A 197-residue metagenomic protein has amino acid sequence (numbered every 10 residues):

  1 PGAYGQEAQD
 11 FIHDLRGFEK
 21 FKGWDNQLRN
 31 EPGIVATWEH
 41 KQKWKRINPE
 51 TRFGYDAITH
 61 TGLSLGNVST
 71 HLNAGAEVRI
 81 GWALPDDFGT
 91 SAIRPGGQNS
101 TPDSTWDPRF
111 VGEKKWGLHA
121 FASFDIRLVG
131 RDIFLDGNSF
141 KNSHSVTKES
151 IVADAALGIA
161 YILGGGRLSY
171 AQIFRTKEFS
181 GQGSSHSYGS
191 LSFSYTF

Functional and structural regions predicted by a protein language model:
P1, G62-G66, E77-R79, S123-V129 (+1 more regions): Outer-membrane beta-barrel pore domains and translocons
Y4-E31, S64, G89, I133-G137 (+2 more regions): Extracellular/periplasm-exposed beta-strand and loop segments of Gram-negative cell-envelope proteins, dominated by
A8-I12, K41, I47-P49, R131-D132: Outer-membrane beta-barrel translocator/pore domains, especially the C-terminal barrels of Gram-negative outer-membrane
E19-N48, F53-H60: Extended, solvent-exposed, turn-rich assembly/linker loops in the middle of proteins
G23, Y55-L65, H144, Y170-T176: Transmembrane beta-strand segments that form the barrel wall of outer-membrane beta-barrel proteins
N30-W38, Y55, V68-V78, K114-W116 (+3 more regions): Residues that define the transmembrane beta-barrel architecture of outer-membrane proteins
E39-Y55, V68, W82-D86, Y161-G166: Secondary-structure boundary elements
A83-F197: Outer membrane beta-barrel transmembrane domains
